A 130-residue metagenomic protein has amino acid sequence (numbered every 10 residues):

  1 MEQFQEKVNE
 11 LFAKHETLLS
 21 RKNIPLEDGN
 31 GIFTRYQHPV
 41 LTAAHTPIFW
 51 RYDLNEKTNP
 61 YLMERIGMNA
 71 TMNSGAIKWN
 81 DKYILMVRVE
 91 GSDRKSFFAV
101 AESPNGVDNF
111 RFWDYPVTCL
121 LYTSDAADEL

Functional and structural regions predicted by a protein language model:
M1-S74: N-terminal regions that are enriched for targeting/export leaders and immediately downstream pro/stem segments
Q37-V40, R111-T118: Beta-propeller fold detector
T46-P47, E90-D93: Short, solvent-exposed loop/turn segments at secondary-structure junctions
I48-F49, E64, V107, P116-V117 (+1 more regions): Short coil/turn motifs at helix boundaries and re-entrant loops, enriched in small/polar and proline residues
S74-G91: Hydrophobic core segments of beta-strands in well-ordered, beta-rich domains
K95-F97: A detector of repeated loop/turn-to-beta-strand junctions in beta-rich toroidal repeat architectures
A99-G106: Beta-propeller blade signature
Y122-L130: Single conserved hydrophobic/aromatic residue that forms the stacking wall/gate of nucleotide- or nucleobase-binding
